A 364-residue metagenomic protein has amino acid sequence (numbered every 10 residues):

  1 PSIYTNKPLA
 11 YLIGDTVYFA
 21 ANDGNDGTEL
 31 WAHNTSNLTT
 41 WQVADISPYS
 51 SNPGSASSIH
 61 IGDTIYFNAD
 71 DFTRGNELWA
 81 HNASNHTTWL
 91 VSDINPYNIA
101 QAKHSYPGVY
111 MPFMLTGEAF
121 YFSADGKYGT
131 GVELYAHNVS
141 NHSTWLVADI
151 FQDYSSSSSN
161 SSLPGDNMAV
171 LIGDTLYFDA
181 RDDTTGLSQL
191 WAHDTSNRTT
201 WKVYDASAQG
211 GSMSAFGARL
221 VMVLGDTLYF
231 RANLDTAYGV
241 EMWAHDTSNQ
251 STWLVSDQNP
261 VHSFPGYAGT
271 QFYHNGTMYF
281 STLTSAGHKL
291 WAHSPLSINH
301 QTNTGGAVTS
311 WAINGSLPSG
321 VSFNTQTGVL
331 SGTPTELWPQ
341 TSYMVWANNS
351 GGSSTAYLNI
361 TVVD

Functional and structural regions predicted by a protein language model:
P1-L296: Feature 14080 marks short, conserved micro-sites in well-ordered regions that are central to protein function
S297-N303: A short beta-strand segment in extracellular, disulfide-stabilized domains
G305-I313: Solvent-exposed loop segments of extracellular immunoglobulin-like
G315-L317: Disulfide-braced loops of extracellular cysteine-rich modules
S319-T335: Strand-loop-strand motifs at the edges of beta-sheets in extracellular beta-sandwich domains
P339-Y343: Exposed beta-strand face motif in extracellular beta-rich ectodomains
G352-V363: C-terminal edge beta-strand
